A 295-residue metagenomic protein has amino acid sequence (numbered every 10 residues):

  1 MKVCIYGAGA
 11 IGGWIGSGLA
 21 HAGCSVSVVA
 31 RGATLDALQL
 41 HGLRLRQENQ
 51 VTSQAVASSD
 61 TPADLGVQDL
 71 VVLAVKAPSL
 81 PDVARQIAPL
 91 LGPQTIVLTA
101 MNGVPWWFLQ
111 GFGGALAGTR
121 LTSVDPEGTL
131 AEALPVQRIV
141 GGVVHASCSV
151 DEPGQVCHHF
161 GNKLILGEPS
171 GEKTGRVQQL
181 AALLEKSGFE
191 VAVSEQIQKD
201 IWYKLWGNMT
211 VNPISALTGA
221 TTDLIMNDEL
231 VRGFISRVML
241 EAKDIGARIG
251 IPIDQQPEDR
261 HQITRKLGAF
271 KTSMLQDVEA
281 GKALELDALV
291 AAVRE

Functional and structural regions predicted by a protein language model:
M1-Q50: NAD(P)+-binding Rossmann beta1-loop-alpha1 motif at the extreme N-terminus of oxidoreductases
H21, A30, A84-R85, R176: Flavin (primarily FAD) cofactor-binding/catalytic cores of flavoenzymes
V28-A30, L166, R294: Short internal beta-strands
A37, L90, A131-K204, T210 (+1 more regions): Internal alpha-helical scaffold of NAD(P)-dependent oxidoreductase catalytic cores
T52-A55, D60-D151: Rossmann-like NAD(P)(H) cofactor-binding subdomain of soluble oxidoreductases
S58, L91, P105-A117, V156-E168 (+2 more regions): Helix-loop-beta segment of a Rossmann-like dinucleotide-binding subdomain
L224, S236-E295: NAD(P)-dependent Rossmann-like dehydrogenase/reductase catalytic/cofactor-binding core
